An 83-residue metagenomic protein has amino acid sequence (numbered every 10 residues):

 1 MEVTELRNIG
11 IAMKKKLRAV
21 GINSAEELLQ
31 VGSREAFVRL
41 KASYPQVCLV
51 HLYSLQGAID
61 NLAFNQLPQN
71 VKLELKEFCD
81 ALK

Functional and structural regions predicted by a protein language model:
M1-N8, K15, Q46-I59: Extended, structured, electrostatic nucleic-acid-contact surfaces
K15-E27: N-terminal acidic leader/helix
V31: Short alpha-helical DNA-recognition segment
L52-K83: C-terminal structural segments of small proteins and small subunits
